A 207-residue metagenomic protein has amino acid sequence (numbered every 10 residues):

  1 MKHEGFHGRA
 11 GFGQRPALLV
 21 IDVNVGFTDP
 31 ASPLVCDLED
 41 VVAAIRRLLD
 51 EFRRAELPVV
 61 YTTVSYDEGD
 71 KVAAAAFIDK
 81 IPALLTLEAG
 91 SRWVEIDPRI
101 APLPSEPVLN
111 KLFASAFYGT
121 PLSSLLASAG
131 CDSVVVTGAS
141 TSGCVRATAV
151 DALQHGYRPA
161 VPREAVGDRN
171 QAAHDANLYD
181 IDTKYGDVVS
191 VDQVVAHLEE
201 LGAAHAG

Functional and structural regions predicted by a protein language model:
M1-L103, P107, L198-G207: Active-site acidic carboxylates
R54-L57, G130, G156: Glycine-centered short loops/turns at secondary-structure junctions
G90-A139: Internal catalytic-core helix/loop-beta-alpha segment that presents or stabilizes conserved functional determinants
L109, G186-V194: Short acidic-hydrophobic, aromatic-tinged amphipathic segments that line or gate anion-handling sites
V135-G138, R158-Q171: A short glycine-rich beta-strand->turn/loop micro-motif centered on a GG-aromatic cluster
T141-T148: Short glycine/serine/threonine-rich phosphate/pyrophosphate-binding segments that cradle anionic phosphate groups
R169-D182: Active-site-proximal loop->helix
